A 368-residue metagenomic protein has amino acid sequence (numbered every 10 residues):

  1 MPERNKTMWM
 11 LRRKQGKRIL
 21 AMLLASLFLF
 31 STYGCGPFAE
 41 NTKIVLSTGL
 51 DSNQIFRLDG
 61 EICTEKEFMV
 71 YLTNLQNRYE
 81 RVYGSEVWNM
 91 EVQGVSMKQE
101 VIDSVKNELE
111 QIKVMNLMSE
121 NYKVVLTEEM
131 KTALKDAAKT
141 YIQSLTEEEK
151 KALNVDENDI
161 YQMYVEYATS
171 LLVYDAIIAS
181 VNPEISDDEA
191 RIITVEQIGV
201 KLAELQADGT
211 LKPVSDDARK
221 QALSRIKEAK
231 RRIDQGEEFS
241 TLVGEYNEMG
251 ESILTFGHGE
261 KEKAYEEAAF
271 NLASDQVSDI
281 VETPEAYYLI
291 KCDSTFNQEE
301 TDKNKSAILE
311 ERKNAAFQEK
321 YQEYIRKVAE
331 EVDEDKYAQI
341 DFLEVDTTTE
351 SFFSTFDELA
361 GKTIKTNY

Functional and structural regions predicted by a protein language model:
M1-D103, D335-Y368: Short, low-structural-confidence N-terminal segments
F28, G36-D51, L58, E149-D217 (+1 more regions): PPIase-associated folding chaperone regions across multiple families
D59-M69, L211-I226: Extracellular/luminal Pro/Thr/Ser-rich low-complexity repeat and linker "mucin-like" segments that act as
E67, M130, E285: Ca2+-coordinating acidic residues in Ca2+-binding motifs
L72-Y79, L109, K113, L117-L126 (+14 more regions): Sec/Tat-exported extracytoplasmic proteins
L75-S104, L117-E189, P213-K220: Charged, solvent-exposed helices and adjacent loops that form client-binding or oligomerization surfaces
V124-K131, E238-E245, S278-I280: Surface-exposed patches in mature extracellular/periplasmic domains of secreted proteins
S224-Y265, S294, Q298-K303: Peptidyl-prolyl cis-trans isomerase
